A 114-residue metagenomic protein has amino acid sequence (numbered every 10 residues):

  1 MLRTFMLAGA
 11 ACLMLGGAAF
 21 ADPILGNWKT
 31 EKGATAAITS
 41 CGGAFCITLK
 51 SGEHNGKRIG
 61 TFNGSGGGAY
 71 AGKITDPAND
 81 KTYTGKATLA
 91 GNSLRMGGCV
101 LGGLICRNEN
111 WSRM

Functional and structural regions predicted by a protein language model:
M1-G9: Bacterial N-terminal signal peptides that target proteins for export
G9-L15: Single-pass alpha-helical transmembrane signal-anchor segments
L15-A21: Sec/Tat signal peptide C-region and signal peptidase I cleavage site
D22-K86: Central antiparallel beta-sheet cores of small beta-barrel/beta-sandwich binding domains
K86-N108: Short, exposed beta-strand-loop hairpins at the edges of beta-sheets in extracellular/periplasmic proteins
R113-M114: Short, solvent-exposed mixed-charge patches
